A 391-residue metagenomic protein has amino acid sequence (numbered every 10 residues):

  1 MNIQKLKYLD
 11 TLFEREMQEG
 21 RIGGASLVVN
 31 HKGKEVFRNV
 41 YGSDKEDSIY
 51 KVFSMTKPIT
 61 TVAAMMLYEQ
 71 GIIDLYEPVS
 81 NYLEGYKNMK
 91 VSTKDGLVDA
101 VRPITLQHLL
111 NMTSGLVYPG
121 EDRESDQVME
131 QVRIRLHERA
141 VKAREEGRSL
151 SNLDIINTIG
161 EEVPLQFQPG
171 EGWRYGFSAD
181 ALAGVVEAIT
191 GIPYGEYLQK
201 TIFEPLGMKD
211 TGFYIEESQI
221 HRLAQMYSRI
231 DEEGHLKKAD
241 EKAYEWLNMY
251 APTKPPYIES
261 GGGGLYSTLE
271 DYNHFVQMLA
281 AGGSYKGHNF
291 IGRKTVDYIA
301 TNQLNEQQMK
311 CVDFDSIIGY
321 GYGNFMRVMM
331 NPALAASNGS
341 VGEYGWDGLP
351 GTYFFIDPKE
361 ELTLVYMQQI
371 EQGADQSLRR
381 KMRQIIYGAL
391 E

Functional and structural regions predicted by a protein language model:
K5, L9, V52, T56 (+5 more regions): Hydrophobic (often cysteine-bearing) scaffold residues that line and stabilize catalytic clefts of nucleotide/cofactor
F13, L27, G33, K57-T60 (+10 more regions): Residue-level preference for non-acidic, small/hydrophobic
E14-K45, L75-E77, G147-L150, F354-D357 (+2 more regions): A short, well-structured edge-of-sheet supersecondary motif
E16-V28, S43-L109, F167-G176, S260-G263: Short active-site loop at a secondary-structure junction that contains or immediately precedes the catalytic residue(s)
G42-S43, A243, I370: A generic structural motif
K90-S337: Short, surface-exposed loop or secondary-structure junction motifs that flank catalytic or metal-binding residues
N338-Y344: Short, hydrophobic/aromatic-rich segments at coil-to-beta transitions
D347-E391: Structured C-terminal helix/loop/strand segments within mature extracytoplasmic catalytic/sensor domains
